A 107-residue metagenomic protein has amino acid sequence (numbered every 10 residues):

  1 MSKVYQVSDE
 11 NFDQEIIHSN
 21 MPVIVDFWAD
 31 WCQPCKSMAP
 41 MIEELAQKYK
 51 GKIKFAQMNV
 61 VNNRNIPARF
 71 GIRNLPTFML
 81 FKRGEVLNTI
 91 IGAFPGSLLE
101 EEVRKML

Functional and structural regions predicted by a protein language model:
K3, S8, W28, K54-A56: Conserved Rossmann-like nucleotide-binding pocket used by diverse enzymes that bind dinucleotide cofactors
V4-V23: A short beta-strand-turn-helix
N20, F27-W31, N74: Short pre-active-site segment immediately N-terminal to redox-active cysteine/selenocysteine motifs in thiol-based
N20-P22, S37-M58: Conserved helix-turn-beta segment immediately C-terminal to the redox Cys motif in thioredoxin-like folds
F27-M41: Conserved redox-active cysteine motifs that mediate thiol-disulfide chemistry, especially di-cysteine Cys-X(1-2)-Cys
M58-I66: Structural microenvironment flanking redox-active thiols in thiol-disulfide oxidoreductases
N74, L80-L107: Non-catalytic, surface beta->alpha helical segment in thiol-disulfide oxidoreductase systems
